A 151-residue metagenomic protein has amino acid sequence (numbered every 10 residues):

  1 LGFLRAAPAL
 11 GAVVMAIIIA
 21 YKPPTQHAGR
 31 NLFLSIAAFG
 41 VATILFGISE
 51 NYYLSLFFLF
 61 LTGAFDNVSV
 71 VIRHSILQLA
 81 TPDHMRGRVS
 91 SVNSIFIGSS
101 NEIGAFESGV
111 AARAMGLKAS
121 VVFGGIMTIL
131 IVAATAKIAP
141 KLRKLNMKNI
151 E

Functional and structural regions predicted by a protein language model:
L1-E151: C-terminal transmembrane bundle of multi-pass solute transporters/carriers
